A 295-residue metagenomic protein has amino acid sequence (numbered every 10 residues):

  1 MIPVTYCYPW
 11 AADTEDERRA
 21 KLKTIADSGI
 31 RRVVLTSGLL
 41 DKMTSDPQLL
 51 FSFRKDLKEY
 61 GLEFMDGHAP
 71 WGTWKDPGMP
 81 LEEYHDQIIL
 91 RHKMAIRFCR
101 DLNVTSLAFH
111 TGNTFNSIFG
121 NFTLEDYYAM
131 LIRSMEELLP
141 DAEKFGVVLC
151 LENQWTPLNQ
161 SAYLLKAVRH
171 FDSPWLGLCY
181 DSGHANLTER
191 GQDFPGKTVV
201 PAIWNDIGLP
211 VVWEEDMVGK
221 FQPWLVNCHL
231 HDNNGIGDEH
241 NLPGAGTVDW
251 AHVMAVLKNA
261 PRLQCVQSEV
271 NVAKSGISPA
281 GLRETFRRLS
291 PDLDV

Functional and structural regions predicted by a protein language model:
I2-Y8, V33-L35, F64-A69, L107-F109 (+4 more regions): Hydrophobic faces of well-ordered beta-strands that scaffold small-molecule active sites in alpha/beta enzyme cores
W10, S37-L39, P70-T73, T111-F115 (+5 more regions): Active-site-proximal loop/turn and secondary-structure-junction residues that shape catalytic pockets, frequently
W10-T14, Q267-S278: A short, acidic, flexible beta-alpha connecting loop/helix-capping segment that sits on the rim of active
A12, D16-R19, D56-E59, G78-Y180 (+1 more regions): Active-site acidic/histidine proton-transfer and metal-coordination neighborhood in alpha/beta enzyme cores
A20-G29, T44-G67, M94-N103, E136-K144 (+3 more regions): Acidic (Asp/Glu)-rich catalytic clusters
K42-Q48, P70-L90, N113-D126, D193 (+3 more regions): Surface-exposed, active-site-proximal loop segments in enzymatic domains
R133-T247: Acidic/histidine-rich catalytic cores of soluble enzymes
S278-V295: C-terminal helical cap(s) of enzyme catalytic domains, especially alpha/beta-barrels
